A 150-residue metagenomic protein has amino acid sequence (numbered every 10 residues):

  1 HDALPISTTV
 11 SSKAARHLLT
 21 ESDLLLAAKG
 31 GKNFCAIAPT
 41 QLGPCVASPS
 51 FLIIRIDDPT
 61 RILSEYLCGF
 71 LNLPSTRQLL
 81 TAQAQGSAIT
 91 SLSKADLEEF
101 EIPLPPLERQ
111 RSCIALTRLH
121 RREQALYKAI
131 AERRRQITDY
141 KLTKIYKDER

Functional and structural regions predicted by a protein language model:
D2-L4: Short, small-residue-biased leader/transition segments that mark boundaries at the very start of proteins
T8-A15: Short alpha-helix capping/helix-loop boundary micro-motifs
E21-D23: Loop/turn positions that initiate beta-strands
K29-G69: A short beta-sheet element
C45-F51, G86-R111: A short glycine-rich beta-alpha junction/loop motif
I62-C68, E98-E132: Amphipathic alpha-helical segments
F70-E101, R150: Specificity-determining recognition surfaces
L126-R150: Short amphipathic coiled-coil heptad-repeat segments
